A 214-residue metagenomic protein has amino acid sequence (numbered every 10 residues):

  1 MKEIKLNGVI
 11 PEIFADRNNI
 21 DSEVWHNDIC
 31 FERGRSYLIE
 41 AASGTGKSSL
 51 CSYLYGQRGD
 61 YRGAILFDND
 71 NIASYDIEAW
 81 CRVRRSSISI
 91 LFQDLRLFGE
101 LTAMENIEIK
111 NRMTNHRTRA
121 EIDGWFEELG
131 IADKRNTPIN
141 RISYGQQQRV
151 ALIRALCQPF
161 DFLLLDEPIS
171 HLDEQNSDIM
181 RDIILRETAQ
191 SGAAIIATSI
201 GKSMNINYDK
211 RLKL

Functional and structural regions predicted by a protein language model:
Y55: Helix-to-loop junction immediately C-terminal to a conserved catalytic motif
I72-S89: ABC ATPase NBD coupling module
D94, E100-M113: Q-loop/switch helix immediately C-terminal to the Walker
R119-K134: Conserved ABC ATPase "signature" region
P138-Q146: Conserved ABC ATPase signature
L152: Hydrophobic anchor residue at the start of the ABC signature
L163-E167: Catalytic Walker B motif of ABC-type/P-loop ATPase nucleotide-binding domains
